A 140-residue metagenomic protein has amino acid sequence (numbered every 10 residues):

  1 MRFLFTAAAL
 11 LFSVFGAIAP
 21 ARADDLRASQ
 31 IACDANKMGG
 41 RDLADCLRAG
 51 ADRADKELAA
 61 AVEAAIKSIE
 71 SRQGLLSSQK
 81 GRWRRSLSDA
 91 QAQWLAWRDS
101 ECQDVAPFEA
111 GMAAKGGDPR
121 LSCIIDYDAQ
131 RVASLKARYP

Functional and structural regions predicted by a protein language model:
M1-L4: Positively charged n-region of N-terminal signal peptides that target proteins for export
F12-R22: C-terminal segment of classical bacterial N-terminal signal peptides
P20-P140: N-terminal alpha-helical modules
